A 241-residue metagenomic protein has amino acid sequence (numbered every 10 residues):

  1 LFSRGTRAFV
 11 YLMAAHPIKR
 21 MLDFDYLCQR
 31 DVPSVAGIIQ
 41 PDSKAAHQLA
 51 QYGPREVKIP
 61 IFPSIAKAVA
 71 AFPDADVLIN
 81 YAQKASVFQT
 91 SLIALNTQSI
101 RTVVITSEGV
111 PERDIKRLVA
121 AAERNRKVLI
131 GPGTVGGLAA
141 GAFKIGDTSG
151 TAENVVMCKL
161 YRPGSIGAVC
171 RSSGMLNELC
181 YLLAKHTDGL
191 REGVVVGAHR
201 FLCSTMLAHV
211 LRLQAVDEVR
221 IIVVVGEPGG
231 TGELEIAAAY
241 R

Functional and structural regions predicted by a protein language model:
L1-R241: Catalytic-core regions of core metabolic enzymes, especially those transforming organic acids/acyl-group intermediates
